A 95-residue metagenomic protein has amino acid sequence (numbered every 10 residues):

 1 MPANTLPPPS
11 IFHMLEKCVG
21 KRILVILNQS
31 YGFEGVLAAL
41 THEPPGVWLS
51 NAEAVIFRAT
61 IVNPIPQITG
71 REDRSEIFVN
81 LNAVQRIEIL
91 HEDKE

Functional and structural regions predicted by a protein language model:
P2-E95: Conserved RNA-binding domains used in RNP assembly and mRNA/RNA metabolism
